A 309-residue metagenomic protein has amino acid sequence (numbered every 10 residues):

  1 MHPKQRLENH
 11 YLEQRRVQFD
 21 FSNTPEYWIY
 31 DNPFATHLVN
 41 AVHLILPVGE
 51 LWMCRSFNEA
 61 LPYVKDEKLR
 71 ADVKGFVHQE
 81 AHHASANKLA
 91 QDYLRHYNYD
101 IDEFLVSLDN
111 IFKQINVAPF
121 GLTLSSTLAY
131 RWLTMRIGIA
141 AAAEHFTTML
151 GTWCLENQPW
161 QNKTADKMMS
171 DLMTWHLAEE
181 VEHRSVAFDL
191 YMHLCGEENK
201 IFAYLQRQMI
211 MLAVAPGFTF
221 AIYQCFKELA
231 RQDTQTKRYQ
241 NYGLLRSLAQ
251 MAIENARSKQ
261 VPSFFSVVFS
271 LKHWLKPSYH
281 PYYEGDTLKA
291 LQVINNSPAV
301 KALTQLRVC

Functional and structural regions predicted by a protein language model:
H2-C309: Non-heme di-metal
